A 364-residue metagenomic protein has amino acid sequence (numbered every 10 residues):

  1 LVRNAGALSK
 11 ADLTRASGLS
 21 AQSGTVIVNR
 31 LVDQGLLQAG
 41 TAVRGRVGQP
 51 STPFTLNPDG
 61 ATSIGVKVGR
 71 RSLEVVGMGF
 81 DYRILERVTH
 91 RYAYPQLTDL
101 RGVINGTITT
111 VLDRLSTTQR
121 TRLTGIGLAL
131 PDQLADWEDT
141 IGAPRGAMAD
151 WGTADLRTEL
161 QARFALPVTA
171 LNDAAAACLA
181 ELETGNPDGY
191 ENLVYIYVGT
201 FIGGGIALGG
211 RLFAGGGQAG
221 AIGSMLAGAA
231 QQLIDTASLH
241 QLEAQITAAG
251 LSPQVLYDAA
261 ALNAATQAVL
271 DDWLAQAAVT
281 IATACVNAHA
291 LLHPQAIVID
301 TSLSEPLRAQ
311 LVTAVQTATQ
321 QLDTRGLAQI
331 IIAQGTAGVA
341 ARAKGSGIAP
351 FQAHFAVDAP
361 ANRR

Functional and structural regions predicted by a protein language model:
L1-A42, R46-T117, T121, A230-R364: ATP-binding/phosphotransfer module of carbohydrate and carboxylate kinases, centering on a glycine-rich
V43, P131-L134, G199-F201, L303-S304: Short glycine-rich anion-binding loops that position phosphate/pyrophosphate groups of nucleotides and phosphorylated
S63-K67, L123-G127, L193-Y197: Short glycine-aspartate micro-motif
I84, T140-I141, L212-F213: Hydrophobic "anchor" residues
R87-T89, Q96, L100, W151-A268: Glycine/GP-enriched mid-protein hinge/lid loop-to-helix segment characteristic of carbohydrate kinases
T89-N192, L311-Q320: Glycine-rich phosphate-binding loop and adjoining helix at the ATP-binding site of ATP-dependent phosphoryl-transfer
D136-W137, G204, L307: Glycine/Thr-rich phosphate-binding loops of Rossmann-like dinucleotide-binding domains
